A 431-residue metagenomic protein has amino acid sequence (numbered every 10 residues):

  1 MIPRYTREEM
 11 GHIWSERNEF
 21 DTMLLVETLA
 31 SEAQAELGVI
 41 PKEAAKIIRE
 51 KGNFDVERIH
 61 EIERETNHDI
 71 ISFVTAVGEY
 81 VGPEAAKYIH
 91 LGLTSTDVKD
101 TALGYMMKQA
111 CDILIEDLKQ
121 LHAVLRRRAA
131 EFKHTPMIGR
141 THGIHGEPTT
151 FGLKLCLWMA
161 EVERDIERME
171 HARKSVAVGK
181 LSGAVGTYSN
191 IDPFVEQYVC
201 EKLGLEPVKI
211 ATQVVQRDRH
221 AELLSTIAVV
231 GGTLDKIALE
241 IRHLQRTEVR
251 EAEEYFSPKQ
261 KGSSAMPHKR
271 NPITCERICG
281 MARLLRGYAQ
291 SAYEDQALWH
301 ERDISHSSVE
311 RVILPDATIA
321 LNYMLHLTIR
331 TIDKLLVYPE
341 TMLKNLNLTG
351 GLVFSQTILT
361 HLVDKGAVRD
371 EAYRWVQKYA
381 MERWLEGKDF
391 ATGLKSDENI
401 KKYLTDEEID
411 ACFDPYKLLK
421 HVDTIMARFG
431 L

Functional and structural regions predicted by a protein language model:
M1-S182, Y188, D192-Y198, P207 (+3 more regions): A helix-coil-helix interface module used to build multimeric assemblies and to scaffold catalytic/cofactor sites
M1-T22, V26, I62-T66, M266-L431: Glycine-rich cofactor/substrate-binding loops
A33, A76, Y80, A110 (+17 more regions): Generic, well-ordered alpha-helical scaffold segments in large soluble proteins
I40, V249-R250, V368: Conserved hydrophobic residue
K108-I115, K119, R126, C156-M159 (+8 more regions): Short amphipathic alpha-helical segments with heptad-repeat character
E131-H134, R168-H171, S175, L205-K209 (+7 more regions): Conserved helix-loop functional segments at active or binding sites
L153, A221-V229, T357-K365: Short, well-ordered beta-strand elements within core beta-sheets of diverse protein domains
E196-A289: Acidic, glycine-rich loop-and-beta core segments that form the ion-binding/anion-interacting portion of active sites
